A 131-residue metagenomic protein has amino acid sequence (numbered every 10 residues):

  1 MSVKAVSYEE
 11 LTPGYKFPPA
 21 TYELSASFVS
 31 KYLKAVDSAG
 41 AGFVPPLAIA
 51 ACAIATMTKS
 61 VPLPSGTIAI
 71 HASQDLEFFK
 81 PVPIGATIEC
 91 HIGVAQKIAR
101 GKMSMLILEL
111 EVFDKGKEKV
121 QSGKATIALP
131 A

Functional and structural regions predicted by a protein language model:
M1-S73: Hot-dog-fold acyl-thioester-processing enzymes
M1-V6, V82-A131: HotDog/MaoC-like acyl-thioester-processing domains
P19, L63, F78-F79, K97 (+1 more regions): A general structural-boundary detector
T21-E23, D75-E77, T126-A128: Generic structural detector for well-ordered beta-strands
A41-V44, S65-G66, K80-P81, A86 (+1 more regions): Short histidine-centered beta-strand/loop micro-motifs that create catalytic or ligand/metal-coordination sites
A55-T56, L76-K80, L106: Short amphipathic alpha-helical patches
S73-F79, G93-V94: Short structured motifs
